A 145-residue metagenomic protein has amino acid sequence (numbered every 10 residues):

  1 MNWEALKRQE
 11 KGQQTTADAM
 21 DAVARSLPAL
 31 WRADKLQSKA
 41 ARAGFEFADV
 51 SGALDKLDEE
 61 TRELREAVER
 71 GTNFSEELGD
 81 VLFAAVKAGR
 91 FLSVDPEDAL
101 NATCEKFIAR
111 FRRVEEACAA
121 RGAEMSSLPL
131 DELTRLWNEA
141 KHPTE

Functional and structural regions predicted by a protein language model:
M1-L78, L82-E145: Flexible "arm" and connector segments at domain edges
